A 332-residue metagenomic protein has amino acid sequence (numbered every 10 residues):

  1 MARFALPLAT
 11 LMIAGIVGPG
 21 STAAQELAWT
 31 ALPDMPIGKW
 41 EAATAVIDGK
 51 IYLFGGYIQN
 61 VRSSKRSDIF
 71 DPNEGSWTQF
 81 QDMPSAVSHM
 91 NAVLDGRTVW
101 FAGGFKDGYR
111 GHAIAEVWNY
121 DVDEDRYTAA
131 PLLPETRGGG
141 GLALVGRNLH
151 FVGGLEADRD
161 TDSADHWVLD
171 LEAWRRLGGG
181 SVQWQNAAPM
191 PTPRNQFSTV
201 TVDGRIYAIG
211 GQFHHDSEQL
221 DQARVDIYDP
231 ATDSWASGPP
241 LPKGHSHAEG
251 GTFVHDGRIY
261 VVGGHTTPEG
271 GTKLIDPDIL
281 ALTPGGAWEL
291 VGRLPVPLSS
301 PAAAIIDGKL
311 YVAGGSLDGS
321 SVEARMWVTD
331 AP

Functional and structural regions predicted by a protein language model:
M1-A9: Bacterial N-terminal signal peptides that target proteins for export
A5-L6, I16, K39: Generic extreme N-terminus detector
L8-I13, W174-L177: Extended hydrophobic/Leu-rich segments
A14-T22: C-terminal segment of classical bacterial N-terminal signal peptides
A24-P332: Kelch-like beta-propeller repeat domains
